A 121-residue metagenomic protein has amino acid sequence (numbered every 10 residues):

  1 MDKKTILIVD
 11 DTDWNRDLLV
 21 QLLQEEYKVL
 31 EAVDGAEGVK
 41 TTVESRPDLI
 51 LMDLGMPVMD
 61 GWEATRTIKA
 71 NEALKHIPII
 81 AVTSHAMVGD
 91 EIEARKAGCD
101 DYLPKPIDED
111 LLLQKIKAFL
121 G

Functional and structural regions predicted by a protein language model:
D13-L30: Two-component/phosphorelay signaling modules centered on CheY-like receiver
Y27-V33, T41, L103: Short hydrophobic/Thr-rich beta-strand motif most characteristic of the beta2 strand and flanking loop of CheY-like
S45-L51: Active-site beta3 strand of CheY-like receiver
M56: Receiver (REC) domain active-site loop signature in two-component systems and cognate sites in sensor histidine kinases
I107-I116: C-terminal output helix
